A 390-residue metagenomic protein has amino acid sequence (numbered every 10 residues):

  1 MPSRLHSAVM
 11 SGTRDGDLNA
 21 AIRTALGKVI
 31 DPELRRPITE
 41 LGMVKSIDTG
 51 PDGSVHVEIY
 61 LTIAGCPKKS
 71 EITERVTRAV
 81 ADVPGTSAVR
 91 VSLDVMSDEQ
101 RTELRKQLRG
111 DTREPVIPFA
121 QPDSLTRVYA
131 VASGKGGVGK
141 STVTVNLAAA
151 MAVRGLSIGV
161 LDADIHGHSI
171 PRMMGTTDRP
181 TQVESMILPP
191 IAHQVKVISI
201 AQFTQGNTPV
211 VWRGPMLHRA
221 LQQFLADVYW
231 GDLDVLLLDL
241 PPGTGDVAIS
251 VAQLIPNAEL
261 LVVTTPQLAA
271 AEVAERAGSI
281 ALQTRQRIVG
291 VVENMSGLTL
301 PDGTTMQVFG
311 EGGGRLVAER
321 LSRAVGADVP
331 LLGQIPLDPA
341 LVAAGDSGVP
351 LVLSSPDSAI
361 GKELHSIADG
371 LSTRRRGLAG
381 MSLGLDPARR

Functional and structural regions predicted by a protein language model:
P2, A8-K45: N-proximal, solvent-exposed amphipathic alpha-helical segments enriched in charged/polar residues
L26, V44, C66, V80 (+12 more regions): Residue-level signature of catalytic and energy-coupling elements of molecular machines, predominantly ATP/GTP-dependent
E33-Y60, I335: Short edge beta-strands and adjacent turn/loop segments
E40-M43, D48, T62, K69-A132 (+2 more regions): Extreme N-terminal, non-catalytic leader segments that precede Walker-type/kinase nucleotide-binding cores
R127-I165, G278, V291: Walker A/P-loop phosphate-binding motif and the immediately C-terminal alpha-helix
M151-G214, H218-A226: Phosphate-binding loop that captures ATP/GTP phosphates
R219, D227-W230, D234-A343: Conserved catalytic-core segment of NTP-binding enzymes
S347-D357: C-terminal boundary of histidine-terminating zinc-finger modules
